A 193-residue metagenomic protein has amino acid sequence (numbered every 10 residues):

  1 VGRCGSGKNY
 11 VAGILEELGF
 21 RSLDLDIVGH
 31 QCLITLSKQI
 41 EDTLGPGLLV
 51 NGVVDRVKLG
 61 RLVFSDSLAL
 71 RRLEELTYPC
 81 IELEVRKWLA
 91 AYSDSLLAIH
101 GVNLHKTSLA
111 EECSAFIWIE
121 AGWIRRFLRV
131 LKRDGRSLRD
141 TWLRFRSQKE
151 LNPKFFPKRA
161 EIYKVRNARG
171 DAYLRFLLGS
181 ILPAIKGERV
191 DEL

Functional and structural regions predicted by a protein language model:
G2: The Walker A (P-loop) glycine that initiates the GxxxxGKT/S ATP-binding motif of P-loop NTPases
S6: ATP-binding Walker
N9: Walker A/P-loop
E17-L25: Post-Walker A helix-loop "phosphate-sensing" segment adjacent to the P-loop in P-loop NTPases
H30-S93: ATP-dependent small-molecule kinase phosphotransfer cores that center on conserved nucleotide phosphate-binding segments
R86-A90, A98-K132: ATP-dependent NMP and nucleoside kinases share a basic, alpha-helical "lid"
A110-E112, K132-L193: Small-molecule kinase domains that catalyze NTP-dependent phosphoryl transfer to phosphate-bearing small molecules
